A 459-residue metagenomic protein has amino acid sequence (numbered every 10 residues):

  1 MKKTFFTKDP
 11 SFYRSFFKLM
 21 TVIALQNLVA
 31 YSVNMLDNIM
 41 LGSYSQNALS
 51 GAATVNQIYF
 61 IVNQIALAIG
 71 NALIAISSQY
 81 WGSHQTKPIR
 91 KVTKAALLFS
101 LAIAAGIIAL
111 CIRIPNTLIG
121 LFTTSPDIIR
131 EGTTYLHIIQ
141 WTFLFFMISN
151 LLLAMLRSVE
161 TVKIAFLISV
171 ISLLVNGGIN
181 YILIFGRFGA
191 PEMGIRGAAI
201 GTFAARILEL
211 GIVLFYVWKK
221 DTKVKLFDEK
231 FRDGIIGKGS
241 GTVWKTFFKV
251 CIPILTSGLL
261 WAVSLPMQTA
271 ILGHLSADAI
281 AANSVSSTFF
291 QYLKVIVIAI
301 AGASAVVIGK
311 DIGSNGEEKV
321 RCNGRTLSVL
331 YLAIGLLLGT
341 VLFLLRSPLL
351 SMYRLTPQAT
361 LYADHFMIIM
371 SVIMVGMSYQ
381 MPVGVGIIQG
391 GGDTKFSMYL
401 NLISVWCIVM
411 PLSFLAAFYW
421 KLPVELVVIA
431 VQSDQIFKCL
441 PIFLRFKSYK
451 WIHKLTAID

Functional and structural regions predicted by a protein language model:
M1-I23, S77-L144, P191-C251, I308-M374 (+1 more regions): Short alpha-helical transmembrane segments in multi-pass integral membrane proteins
K18-D37, I138, S149, S172 (+5 more regions): Transmembrane helical elements of multi-pass membrane transporters/channels
I23, N27, N38-I39, A75 (+14 more regions): Transmembrane alpha-helix boundary and packing residues in multipass membrane permease domains and related
L28, S32-S50, I119-P126, I182-M193 (+4 more regions): Helix-terminus/linker motif at the lipid-water interface of multi-pass membrane proteins
A30, N34-D37, L41, N63-G70 (+18 more regions): Alpha-helical transmembrane segments and their lipid-water interface positions in multi-pass membrane proteins
L41-F60, P126-E131, I195-R196, T242-V250 (+4 more regions): Interfacial/gating helices of multi-pass transporter permease domains
L49-A109, F146-A165, T269, I280-R346 (+1 more regions): Small-residue-rich hydrophobic transmembrane alpha-helices
G70, I139-S158, A165-N176, A198-L214 (+5 more regions): Short runs within selected transmembrane alpha-helices of multi-pass transporters and secretion channels
